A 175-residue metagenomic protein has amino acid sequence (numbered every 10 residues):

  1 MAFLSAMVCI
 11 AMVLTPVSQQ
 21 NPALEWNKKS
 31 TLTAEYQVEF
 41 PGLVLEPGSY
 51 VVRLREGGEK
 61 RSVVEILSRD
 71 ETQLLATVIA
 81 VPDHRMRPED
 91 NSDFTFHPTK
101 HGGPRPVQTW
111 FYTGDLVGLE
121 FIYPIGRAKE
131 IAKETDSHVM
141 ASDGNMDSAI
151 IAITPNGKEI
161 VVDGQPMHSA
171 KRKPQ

Functional and structural regions predicted by a protein language model:
A2-V13: Bacterial N-terminal signal peptides
S18-E39: Short acidic, Pro/Gly- and aromatic-enriched capping/linker segments at domain boundaries
L24-W26, Q73-I79, R87-E89: Local beta-strand/beta-hairpin segments that build beta-sheet-rich folds
G48-R53: A short tyrosine-centered beta-strand micro-motif
E59-P82: Structured domain cores in non-transmembrane regions
V81-N156: Beta-strand-rich cores of mature extracytoplasmic or soluble domains
A149-I150, G157-Q165, S169-K173: Activation corresponds to long, low-complexity, non-globular regions
